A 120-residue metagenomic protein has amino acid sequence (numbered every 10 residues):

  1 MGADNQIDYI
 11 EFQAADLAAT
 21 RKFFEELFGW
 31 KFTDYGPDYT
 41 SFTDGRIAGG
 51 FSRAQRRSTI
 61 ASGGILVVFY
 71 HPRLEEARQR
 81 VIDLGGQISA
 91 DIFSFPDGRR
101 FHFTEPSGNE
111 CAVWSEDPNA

Functional and structural regions predicted by a protein language model:
M1-A3, I82-A120: Vicinal oxygen chelate
M1-R21, A48, I65-V67, S115-A120: N-terminal beta-strand motif that seeds the catalytic metal site of vicinal oxygen chelate
Q6-F42: N-terminal first-folded block
I7-A14, S58-I82, R99-T104: Vicinal oxygen chelate
T20-F24, V81, G108: Conserved active-site tyrosine of GNAT-family acetyltransferases
F28-T33, F69-P72, A90-F93: Short linear motifs in intrinsically disordered
W30-G63, F103, E110-E116: Conserved short beta-strand elements that form part of the metal-binding/catalytic scaffold of enzyme active sites
